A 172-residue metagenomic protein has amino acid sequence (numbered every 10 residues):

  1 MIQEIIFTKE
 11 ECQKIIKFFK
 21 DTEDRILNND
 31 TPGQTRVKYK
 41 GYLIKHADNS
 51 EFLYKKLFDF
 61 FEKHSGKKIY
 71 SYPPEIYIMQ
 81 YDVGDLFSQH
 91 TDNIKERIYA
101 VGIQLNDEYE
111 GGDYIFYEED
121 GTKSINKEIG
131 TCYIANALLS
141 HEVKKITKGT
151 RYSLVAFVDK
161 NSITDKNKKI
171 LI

Functional and structural regions predicted by a protein language model:
M1-Y70, L171-I172: Non-heme Fe(II)/2-oxoglutarate
F58-I172: Catalytic core of non-heme Fe(II) oxygenases with the double-stranded beta-helix
